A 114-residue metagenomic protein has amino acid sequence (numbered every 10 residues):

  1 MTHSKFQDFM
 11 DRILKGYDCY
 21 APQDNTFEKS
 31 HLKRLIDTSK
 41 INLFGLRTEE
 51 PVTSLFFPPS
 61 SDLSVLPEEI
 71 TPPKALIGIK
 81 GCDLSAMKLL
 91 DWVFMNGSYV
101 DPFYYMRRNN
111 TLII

Functional and structural regions predicted by a protein language model:
M1-I114: Iron-sulfur-associated redox domains of electron-transfer enzymes in respiratory and anaerobic energy metabolism
